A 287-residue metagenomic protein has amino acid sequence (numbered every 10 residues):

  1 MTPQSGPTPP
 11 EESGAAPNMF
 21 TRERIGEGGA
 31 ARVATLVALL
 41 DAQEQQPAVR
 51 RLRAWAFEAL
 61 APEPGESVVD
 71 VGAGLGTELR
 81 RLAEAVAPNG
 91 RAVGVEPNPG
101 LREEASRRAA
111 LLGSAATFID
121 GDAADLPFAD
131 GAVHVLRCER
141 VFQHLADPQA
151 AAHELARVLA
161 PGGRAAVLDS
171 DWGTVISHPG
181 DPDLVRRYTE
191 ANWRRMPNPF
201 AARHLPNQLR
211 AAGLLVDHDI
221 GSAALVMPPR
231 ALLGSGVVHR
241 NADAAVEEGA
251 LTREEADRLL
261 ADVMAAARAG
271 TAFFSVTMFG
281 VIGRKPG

Functional and structural regions predicted by a protein language model:
M1-A38: N-terminal, positively charged/glycine-rich alpha-helical extensions of SAM-dependent methyltransferases
P3, V49, L215-G287: Conserved Class I S-adenosyl-L-methionine
G28, L36-W55: Conserved SAM-binding loop and adjacent beta-strand
P47-P64, R81: Conserved alpha-helix/loop element of class I SAM-dependent methyltransferases that forms part of the SAM/SAH-binding
S67-V71, L75-D125: Class I SAM-dependent methyltransferase SAM/SAH-binding core
A124-V135: A short acidic, Gly/Pro-enriched loop at the edge of an enzyme's catalytic core that lines a small-molecule cofactor
Q149-R164: A short glycine-rich, Lys/Arg-flanked "PGG" loop and its adjoining helix->strand segment in the class I
R164-A231: Conserved catalytic/acceptor-binding region of the Class I
